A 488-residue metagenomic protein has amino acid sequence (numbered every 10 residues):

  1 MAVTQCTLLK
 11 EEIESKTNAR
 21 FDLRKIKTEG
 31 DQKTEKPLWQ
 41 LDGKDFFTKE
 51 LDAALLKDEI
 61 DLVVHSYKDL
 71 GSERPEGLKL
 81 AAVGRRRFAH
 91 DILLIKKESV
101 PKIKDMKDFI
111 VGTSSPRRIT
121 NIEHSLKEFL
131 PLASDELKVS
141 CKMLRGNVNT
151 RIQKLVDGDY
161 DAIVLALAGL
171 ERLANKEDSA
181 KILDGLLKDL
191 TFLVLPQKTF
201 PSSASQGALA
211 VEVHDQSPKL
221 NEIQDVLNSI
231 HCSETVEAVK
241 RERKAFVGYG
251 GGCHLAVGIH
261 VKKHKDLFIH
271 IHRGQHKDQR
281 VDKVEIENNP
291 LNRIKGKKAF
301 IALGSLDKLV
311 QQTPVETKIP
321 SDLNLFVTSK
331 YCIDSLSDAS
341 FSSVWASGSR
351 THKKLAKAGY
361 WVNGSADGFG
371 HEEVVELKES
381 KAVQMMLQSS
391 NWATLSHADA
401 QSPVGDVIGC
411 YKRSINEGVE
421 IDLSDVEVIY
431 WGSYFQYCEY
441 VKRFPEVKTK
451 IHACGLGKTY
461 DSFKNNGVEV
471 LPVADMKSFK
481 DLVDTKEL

Functional and structural regions predicted by a protein language model:
M1-L41, T48, Y67-E73, I119 (+2 more regions): Small-molecule-sensing regulatory modules
R20, K107-I110, S389-N391: Residues that mark the start of a beta-strand
T34-D42, E76-G77, D338-F341, G359: Glycine-rich loop at the start of a catalytic domain that most often binds anionic cofactors/ligands
E35-L62, P320-C332: Short, structured active-site "lid" loops
I60-V64, D161-A162, N324, V428: Short, Asp-centered acidic motifs that coordinate Mg2+ and/or phosphate in catalytic or ligand-binding sites
Y67-K68, R74-L130, D135-V139, L190-L193 (+3 more regions): A conserved helix-loop-strand patch within extracytoplasmic ligand-binding domains of the periplasmic binding
R151, G274-L488: Signature of uroporphyrinogen-III synthase
